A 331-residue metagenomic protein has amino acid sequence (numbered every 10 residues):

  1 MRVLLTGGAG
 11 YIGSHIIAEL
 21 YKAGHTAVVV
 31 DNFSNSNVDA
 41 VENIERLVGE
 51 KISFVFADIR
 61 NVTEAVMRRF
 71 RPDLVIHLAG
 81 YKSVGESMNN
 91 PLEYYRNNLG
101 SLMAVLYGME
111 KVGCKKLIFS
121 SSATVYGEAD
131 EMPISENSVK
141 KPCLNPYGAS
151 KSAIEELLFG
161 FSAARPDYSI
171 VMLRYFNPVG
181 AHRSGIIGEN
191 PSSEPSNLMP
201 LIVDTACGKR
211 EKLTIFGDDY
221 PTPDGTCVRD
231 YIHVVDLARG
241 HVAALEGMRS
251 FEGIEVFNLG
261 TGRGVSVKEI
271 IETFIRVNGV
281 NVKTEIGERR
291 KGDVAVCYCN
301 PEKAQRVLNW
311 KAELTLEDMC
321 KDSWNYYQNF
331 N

Functional and structural regions predicted by a protein language model:
M1-A181: N-terminal Rossmann-like NAD(P)+-binding domain of SDR-like oxidoreductases, especially those catalyzing
L4, E110, E189-E194, G292 (+1 more regions): A general boundary/transition motif marking the beginning of the first structured unit of a protein
A79-K82, Y94, E194, R229-I232 (+1 more regions): Glycosyltransferase donor-binding loop in the core domain
Y95, L144-S152, G188-S196, P200 (+1 more regions): Short-chain dehydrogenase/reductase
G180-H182, D219-Y220: Short, basic/glycine-rich phosphate-binding loops at helix/coil junctions that contact nucleotide phosphates
H182-P195, I202-T205, E211: Hydrophobic, Gly/Ser/Ala-rich alpha-helical and linker tracts in large acyl-processing enzymes of secondary/lipid
L198-N331: C-terminal substrate-binding subdomain of Rossmann-fold SDR/epimerase-dehydratase oxidoreductases
